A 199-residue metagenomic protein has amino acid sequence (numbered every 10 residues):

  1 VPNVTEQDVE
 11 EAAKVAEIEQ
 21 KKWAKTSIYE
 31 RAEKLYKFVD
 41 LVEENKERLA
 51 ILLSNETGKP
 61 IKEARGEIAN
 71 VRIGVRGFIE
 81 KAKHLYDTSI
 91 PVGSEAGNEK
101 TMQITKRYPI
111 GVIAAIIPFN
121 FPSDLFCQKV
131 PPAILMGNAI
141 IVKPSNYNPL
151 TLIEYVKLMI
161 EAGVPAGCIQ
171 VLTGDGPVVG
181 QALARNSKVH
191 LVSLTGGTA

Functional and structural regions predicted by a protein language model:
V1: N-terminal glycine-rich, Lys/His-bearing helix-loop that initiates the first secondary-structure elements of many
E6-K14: A short, polar/charged loop-to-alpha-helix boundary motif
A13-E17, Y36, R72, R76 (+1 more regions): Predominant activation on well-ordered alpha-helical scaffold segments within soluble catalytic domains
V15-I18, K37, N55, G77 (+1 more regions): Residues within well-ordered alpha-helical secondary structure of globular protein domains
V15-K22, A50: Solvent-exposed, amphipathic alpha-helical segments
A24, Y29, E33-V130, V164 (+1 more regions): N-terminal Rossmann NAD(P)-binding subdomain characteristic of aldehyde/semialdehyde dehydrogenases
D87-A199: Rossmann-like NAD(P) dinucleotide-binding subdomain of oxidoreductase/dehydrogenase enzymes
